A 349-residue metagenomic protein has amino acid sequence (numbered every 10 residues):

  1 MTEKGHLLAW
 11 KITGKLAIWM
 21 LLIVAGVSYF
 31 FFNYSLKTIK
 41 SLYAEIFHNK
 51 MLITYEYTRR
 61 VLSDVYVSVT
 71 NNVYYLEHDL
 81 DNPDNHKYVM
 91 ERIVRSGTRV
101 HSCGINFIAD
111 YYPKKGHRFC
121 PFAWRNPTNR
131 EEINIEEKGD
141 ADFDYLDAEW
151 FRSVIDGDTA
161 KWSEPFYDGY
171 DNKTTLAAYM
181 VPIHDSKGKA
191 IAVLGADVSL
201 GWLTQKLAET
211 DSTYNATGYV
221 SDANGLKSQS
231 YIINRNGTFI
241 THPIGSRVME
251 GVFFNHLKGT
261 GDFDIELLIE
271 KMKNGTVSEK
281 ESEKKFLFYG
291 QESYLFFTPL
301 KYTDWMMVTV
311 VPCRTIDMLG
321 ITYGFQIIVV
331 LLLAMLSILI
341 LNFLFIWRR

Functional and structural regions predicted by a protein language model:
M1-S41, E45, I327-F345: Extreme N-terminal signal-anchor transmembrane helix of membrane signaling/transducer proteins, especially in bacteria
F32-V69, L76-P83: Membrane-proximal amphipathic alpha-helices that sit immediately adjacent to an N-terminal transmembrane/signal-anchor
A44, H48, Y66, T70-V73 (+3 more regions): Short amphipathic alpha-helical segments
V73-L80, M90-T98, I155, Y170 (+1 more regions): Short regulatory alpha-helical segment in sensory/regulatory domains of signaling proteins that mediates
R95-T174, F239-F263: Extracellular/periplasmic ligand-sensing ectodomains of membrane signal-transduction proteins
K114, L146, W202-K301: Intrinsic low-complexity, intrinsically disordered coil/linker regions enriched in small/polar and charged residues
N172-S212, R235, Y294-T298, D304-L319: Conserved beta-strands of PAS-like sensory domains
L319, Y323, L341-R349: Juxtamembrane alpha-helical signal-transduction segment immediately C-terminal to a transmembrane helix
